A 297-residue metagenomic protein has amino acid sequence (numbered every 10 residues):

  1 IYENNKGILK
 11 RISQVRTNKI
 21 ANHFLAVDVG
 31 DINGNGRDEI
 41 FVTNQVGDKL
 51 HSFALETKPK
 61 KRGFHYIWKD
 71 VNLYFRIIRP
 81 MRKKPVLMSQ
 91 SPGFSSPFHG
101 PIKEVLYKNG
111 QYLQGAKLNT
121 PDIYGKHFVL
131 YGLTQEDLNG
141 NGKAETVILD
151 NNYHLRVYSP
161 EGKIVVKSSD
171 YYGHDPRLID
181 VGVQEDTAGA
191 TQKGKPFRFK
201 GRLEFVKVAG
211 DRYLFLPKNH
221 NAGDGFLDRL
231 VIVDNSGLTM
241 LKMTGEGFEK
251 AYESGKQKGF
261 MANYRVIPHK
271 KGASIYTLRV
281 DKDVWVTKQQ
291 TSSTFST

Functional and structural regions predicted by a protein language model:
I1-T297: Beta-propeller-forming repeat regions
